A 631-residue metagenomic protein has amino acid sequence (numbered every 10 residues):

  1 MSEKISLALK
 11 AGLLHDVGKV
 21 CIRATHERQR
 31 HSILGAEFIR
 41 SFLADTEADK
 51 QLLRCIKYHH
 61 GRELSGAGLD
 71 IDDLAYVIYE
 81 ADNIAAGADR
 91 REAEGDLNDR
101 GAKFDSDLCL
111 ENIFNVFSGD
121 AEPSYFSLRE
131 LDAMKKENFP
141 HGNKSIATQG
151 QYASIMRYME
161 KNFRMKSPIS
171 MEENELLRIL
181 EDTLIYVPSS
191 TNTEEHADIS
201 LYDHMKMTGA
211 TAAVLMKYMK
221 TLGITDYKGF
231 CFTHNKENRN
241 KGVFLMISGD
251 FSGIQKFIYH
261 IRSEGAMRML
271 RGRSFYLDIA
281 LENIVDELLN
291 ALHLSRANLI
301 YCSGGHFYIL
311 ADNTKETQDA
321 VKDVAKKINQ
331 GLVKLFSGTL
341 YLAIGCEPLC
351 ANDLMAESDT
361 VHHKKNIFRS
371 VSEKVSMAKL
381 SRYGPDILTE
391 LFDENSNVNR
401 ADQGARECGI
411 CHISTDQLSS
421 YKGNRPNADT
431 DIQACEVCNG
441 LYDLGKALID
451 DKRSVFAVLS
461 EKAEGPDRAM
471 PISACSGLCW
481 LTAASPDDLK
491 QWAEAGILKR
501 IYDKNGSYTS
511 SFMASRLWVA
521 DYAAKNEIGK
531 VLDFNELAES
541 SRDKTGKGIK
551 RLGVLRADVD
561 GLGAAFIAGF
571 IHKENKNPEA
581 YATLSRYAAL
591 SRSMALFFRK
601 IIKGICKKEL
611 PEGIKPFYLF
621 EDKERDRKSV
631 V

Functional and structural regions predicted by a protein language model:
M1-K10, V20, S32-E47, R54 (+2 more regions): Alpha-helical phosphate/pyrophosphate-handling elements in metalloenzyme active cores
M1-R129, M134, F139, Y186-E194 (+3 more regions): Divalent metal-dependent catalytic cores for phosphoryl transfer on phosphate-bearing substrates
N143-R262: Low-complexity, highly charged intrinsically disordered N-terminal segments that act as targeting/localization
I247-Q255, V554-A564, I571, E579: Catalytic-site or vestigial catalytic-site microsegments of nucleotide-handling domains
E264-L292, E579-D622: Surface-exposed, low-hydrophobicity interaction/linker segments
Y383-D488, A495: Cys/His-rich short segments
A447-T545, I549-R551: Charged, low-complexity interaction segments
K628-V630: Conserved small/polar residues in nucleotide/adenosyl-binding loops
